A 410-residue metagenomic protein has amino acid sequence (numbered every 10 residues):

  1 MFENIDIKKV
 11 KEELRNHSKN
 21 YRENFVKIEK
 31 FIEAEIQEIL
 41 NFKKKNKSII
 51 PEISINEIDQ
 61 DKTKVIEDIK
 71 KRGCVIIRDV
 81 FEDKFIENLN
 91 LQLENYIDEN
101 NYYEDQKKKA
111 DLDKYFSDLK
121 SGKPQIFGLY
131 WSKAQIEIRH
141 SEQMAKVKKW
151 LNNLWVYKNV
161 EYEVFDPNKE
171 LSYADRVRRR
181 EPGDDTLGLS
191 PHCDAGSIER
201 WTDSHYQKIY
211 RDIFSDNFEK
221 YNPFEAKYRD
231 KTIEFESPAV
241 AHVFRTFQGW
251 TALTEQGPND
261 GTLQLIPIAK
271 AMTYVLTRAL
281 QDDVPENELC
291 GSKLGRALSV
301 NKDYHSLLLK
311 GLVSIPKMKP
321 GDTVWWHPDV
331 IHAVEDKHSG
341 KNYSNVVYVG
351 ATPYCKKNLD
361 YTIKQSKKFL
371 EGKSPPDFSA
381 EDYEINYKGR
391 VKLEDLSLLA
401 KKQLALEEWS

Functional and structural regions predicted by a protein language model:
M1-K71, G389-E394, L398-S410: Fe(II)/2-oxoglutarate
F2-N4, R278-S410: Conserved double-stranded beta-helix
E13, H17, F42, Q92 (+2 more regions): Residues that form generic nucleotide/phosphate-binding pockets
K64, I69-R72, F81-P316, E335-K341 (+3 more regions): Non-heme Fe(II) oxygenase catalytic core, chiefly the N-lobe of the double-stranded beta-helix
V75: Beta-strand-loop-alpha-helix segment that lines the small-molecule cofactor/substrate pocket of alpha/beta enzymes
